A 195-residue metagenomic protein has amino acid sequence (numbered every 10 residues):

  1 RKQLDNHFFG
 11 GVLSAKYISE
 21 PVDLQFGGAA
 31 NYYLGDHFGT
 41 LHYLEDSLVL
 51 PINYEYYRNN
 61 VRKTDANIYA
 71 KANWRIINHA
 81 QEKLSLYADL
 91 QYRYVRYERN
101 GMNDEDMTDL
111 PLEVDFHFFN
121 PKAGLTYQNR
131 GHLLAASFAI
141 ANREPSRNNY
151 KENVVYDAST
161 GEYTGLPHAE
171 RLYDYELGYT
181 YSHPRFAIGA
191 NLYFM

Functional and structural regions predicted by a protein language model:
R1-D104, G124-Q128, G189: Face-selective signature of the C-terminal outer-membrane beta-barrel domain
K2, E55-N59, L110-L112, T164-H168: Outer-membrane beta-barrel domain signature
D5-F9, R62-A66, D115-F119, R171-Y175 (+2 more regions): Residues that define the transmembrane beta-barrel architecture of outer-membrane proteins
D89, T180-S182: Eukaryotic, compositionally biased intrinsically disordered regions
Y94-N103, E113, Y127-Y175, A187 (+1 more regions): Surface-exposed extracellular loop regions of Gram-negative outer-membrane beta-barrel proteins, predominantly
D106-T108: Short, flexible/disordered intra-domain loops and linkers
